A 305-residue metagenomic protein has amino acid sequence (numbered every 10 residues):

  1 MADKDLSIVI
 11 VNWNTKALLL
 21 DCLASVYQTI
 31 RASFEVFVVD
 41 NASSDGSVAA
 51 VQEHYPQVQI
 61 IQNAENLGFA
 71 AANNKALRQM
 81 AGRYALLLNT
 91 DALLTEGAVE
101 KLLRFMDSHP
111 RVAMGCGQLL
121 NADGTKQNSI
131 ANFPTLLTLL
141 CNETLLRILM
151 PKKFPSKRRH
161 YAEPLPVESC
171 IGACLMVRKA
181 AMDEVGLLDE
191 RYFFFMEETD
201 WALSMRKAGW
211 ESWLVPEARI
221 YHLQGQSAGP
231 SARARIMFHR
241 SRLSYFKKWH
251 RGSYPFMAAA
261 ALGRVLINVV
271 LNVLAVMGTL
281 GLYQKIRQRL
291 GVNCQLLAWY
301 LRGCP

Functional and structural regions predicted by a protein language model:
S25, D40-A49, E65: A conserved acidic beta->alpha catalytic loop
S25-S33: Short, acidic, metal-binding catalytic loop of nucleotide-sugar glycosyltransferases
Q62-M80, K101: Glycine-rich, basic loop-to-helix element that forms the pyrophosphate-binding segment of sugar-nucleotide handling
A85: Short aromatic/hydrophobic "clamp" motif used to bind/position activated sugar donors
L93-S129: Conserved donor NDP-sugar-binding/catalytic core segment of glycosyltransferases
P134-E168: Short, flexible, basic/aromatic active-site loop/helix in glycosyltransferases
H160-A162, P166-R219: A short, conserved alpha-helix in the catalytic core of glycosyltransferases
R233-S241, Y254-P305: Non-catalytic, C-terminal membrane-associated alpha-helical segments of glycosyltransferases
